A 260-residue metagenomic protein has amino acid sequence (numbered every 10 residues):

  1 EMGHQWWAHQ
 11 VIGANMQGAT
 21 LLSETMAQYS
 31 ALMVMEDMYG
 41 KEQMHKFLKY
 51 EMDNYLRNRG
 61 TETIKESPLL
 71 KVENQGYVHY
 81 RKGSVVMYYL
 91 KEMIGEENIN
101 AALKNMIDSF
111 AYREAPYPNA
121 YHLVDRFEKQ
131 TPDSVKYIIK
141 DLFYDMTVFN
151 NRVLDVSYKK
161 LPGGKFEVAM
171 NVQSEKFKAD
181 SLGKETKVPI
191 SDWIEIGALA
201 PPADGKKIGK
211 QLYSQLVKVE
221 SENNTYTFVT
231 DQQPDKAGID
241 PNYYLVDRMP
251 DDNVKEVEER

Functional and structural regions predicted by a protein language model:
E1-K46: Zinc-dependent metallopeptidase catalytic helix centered on the HExxH motif and its immediate flanking segment
E1-W6, N54-L69, E97: Active-site-adjacent bridging/hinge elements
H4, A27, M87, I139 (+4 more regions): Hydrophobic, well-ordered secondary-structure elements that form the walls of internal hydrophobic environments
M16-A19, V72-Y77: Solvent-exposed loop and edge beta-strand segments that line ligand/cofactor-binding and catalytic clefts
T20-Q28, L103-F110, N119, V188: Active/binding-pocket-proximal capping segment
G76-M170: Amphipathic alpha-helical substructures
V135-K136, V148-K218, N224-P241: Beta-strand-rich binding/interaction modules
G183, Y243-R260: Glycine/proline-rich low-complexity spacer/linker segments in large multi-domain proteins
